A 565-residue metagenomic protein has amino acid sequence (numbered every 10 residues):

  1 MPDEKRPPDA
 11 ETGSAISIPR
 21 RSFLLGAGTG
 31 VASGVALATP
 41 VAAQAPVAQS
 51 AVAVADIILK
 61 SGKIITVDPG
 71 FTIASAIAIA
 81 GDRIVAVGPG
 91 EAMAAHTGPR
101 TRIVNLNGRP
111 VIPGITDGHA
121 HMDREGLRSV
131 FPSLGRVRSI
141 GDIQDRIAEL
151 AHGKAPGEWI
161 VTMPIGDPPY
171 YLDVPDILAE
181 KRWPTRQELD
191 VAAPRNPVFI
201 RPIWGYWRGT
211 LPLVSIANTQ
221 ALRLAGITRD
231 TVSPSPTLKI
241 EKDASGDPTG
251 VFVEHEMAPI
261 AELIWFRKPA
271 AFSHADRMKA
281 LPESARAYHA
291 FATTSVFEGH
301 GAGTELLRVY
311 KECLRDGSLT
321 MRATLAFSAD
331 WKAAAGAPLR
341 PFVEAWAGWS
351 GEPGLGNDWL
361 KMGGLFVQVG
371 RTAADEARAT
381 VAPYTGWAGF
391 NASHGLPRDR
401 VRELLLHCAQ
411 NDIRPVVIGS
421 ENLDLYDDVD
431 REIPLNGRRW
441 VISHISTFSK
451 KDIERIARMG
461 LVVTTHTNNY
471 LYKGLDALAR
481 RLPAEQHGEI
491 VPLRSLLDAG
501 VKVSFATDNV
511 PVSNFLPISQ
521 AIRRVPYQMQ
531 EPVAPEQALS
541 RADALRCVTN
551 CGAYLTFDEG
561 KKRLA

Functional and structural regions predicted by a protein language model:
M1-P19: N-terminal secretory signal peptides
P2, R6, A43-Q49, A53 (+1 more regions): Extracellular "leader-to-stem" segments immediately downstream of a signal peptide or signal-anchor in secreted/lumenal
A15-L25, V31-A51: N-terminal twin-arginine translocation
G26, V54-K60, I65, P69-A347 (+7 more regions): Divalent metal-binding segments
V31, L150-K154, A225, R229 (+8 more regions): A generic secondary-structure signal for well-formed alpha-helical elements
L37-A38, G157-E158, E559-K562: Short, polar/charged, Gly/Pro-enriched helix-capping and turn/loop motifs at alpha-helix termini and inter-helix linkers
A45-S50, D56, I64-A76, A92 (+2 more regions): Acidic, glycine-enriched loop/beta-strand segments at the rims of small-molecule binding/catalytic pockets
L405-W440, H444-S446, K450-A457, L461-A565: His/Asp/Glu-enriched, well-ordered alpha-helical/loop segment that forms or immediately abuts the divalent-metal
